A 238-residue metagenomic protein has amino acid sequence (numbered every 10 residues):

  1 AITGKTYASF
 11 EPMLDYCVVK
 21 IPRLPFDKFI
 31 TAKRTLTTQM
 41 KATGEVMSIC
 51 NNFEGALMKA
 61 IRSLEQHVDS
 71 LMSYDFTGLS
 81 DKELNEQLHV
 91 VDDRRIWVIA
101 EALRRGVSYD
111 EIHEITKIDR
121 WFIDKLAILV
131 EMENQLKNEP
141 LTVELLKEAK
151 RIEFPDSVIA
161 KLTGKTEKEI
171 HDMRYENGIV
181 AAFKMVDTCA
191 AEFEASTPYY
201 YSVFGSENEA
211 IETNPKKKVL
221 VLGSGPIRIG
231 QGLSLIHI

Functional and structural regions predicted by a protein language model:
A1-Q135, E139-L145, I152-E153, N177 (+4 more regions): ATP-dependent carboxylate activation and anion-phosphoryl transfer catalytic cores that bind Mg-ATP to form
V158-E209: C-terminal amphipathic alpha-helical interaction region
G230: Glycine-rich phosphate/diphosphate-binding loop of Rossmann-like nucleotide-binding domains
L233: The serine-hydrolase catalytic nucleophile loop
I236-I238: Conserved small/polar residues in nucleotide/adenosyl-binding loops
